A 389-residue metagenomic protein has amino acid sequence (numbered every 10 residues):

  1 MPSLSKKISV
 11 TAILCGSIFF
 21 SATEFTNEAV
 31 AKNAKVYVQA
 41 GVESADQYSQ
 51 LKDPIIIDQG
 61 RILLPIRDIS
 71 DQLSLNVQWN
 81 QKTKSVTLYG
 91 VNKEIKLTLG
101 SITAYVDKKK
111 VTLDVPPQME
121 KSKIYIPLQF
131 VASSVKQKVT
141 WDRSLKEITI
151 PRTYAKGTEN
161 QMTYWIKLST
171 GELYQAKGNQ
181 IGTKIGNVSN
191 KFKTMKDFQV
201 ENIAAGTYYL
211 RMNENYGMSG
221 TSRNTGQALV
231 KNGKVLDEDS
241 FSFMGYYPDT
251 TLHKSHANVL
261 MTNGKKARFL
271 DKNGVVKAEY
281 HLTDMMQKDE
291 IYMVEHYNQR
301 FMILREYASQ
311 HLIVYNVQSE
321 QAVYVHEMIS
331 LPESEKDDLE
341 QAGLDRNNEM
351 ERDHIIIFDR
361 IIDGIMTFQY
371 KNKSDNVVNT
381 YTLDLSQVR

Functional and structural regions predicted by a protein language model:
P2-C15, F20-Q199, G226-V230, T251 (+1 more regions): Primary recognition of N-terminal secretory signal peptides and signal-anchoring hydrophobic helices
A155-N160, M212-T221: Short, conserved, GDST-rich strand-edge loop motifs in beta-rich repeat architectures
M195-I203, E214-Y216, F241, D353-H354: N-terminal secretory targeting and juxtamembrane "stalk" segments of secreted and cell-surface proteins
Y216-D237: An acidic-aromatic
G233-T250: Blade-loop segments of beta-propeller domains
